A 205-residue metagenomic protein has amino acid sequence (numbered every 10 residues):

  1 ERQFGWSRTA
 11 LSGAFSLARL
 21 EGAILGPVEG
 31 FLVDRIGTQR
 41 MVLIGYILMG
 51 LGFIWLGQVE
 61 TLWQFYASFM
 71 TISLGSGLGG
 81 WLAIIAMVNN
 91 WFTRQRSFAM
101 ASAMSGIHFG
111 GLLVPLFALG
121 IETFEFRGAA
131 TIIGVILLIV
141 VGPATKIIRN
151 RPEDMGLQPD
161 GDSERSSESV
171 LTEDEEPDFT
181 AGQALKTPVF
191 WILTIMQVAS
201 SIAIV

Functional and structural regions predicted by a protein language model:
G5, G37, Q58-W63, F92-T93: Helix-breaking motifs and short loop linkers at transmembrane-helix boundaries and internal kinks in secondary membrane
G13-F31: Central cavity-lining transmembrane alpha-helices of secondary-active solute carriers, predominantly the Major
Q39-V42, F65: Primarily marks hydrophobic transmembrane alpha-helices of the MFS/SLC 12-helix fold
I47-E60: C-terminal ends and interior cores of transmembrane alpha-helices in multi-pass membrane transporters/permeases
G52, W63-G79, V198: Hydrophobic core of transmembrane alpha-helices in multi-pass small-molecule transporters, especially MFS/SLC-type
L78-F92, M100: Intracellular juxtamembrane helix-capping segments at the cytosolic ends of symmetry-related transmembrane helices
S102, I107-E153: Helix-loop-helix hairpin linking two adjacent transmembrane segments in secondary transporters
G182-V205: Extracytoplasmic gate region of multi-pass secondary transporters
